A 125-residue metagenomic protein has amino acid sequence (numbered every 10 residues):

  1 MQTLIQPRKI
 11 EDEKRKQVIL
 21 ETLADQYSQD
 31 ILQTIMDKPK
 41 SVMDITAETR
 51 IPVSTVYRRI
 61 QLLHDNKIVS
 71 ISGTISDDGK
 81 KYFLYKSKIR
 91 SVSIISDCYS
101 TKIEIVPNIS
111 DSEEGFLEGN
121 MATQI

Functional and structural regions predicted by a protein language model:
Q2-E21: Short, Lys/Arg-enriched N-terminal segment that forms or immediately precedes the first helix of a structured domain
K16-D25, S41, S72-S96: Short, cationic-aromatic polyanion-contact patches
D25, L62-L63: Alpha-helical DNA-recognition elements
I31, D44-R50, L63: A short acidic, leucine-rich amphipathic alpha-helix
R90-I125: Amphipathic alpha-helical dimerization/coiled-coil segments that flank or bridge DNA-binding/regulatory modules
